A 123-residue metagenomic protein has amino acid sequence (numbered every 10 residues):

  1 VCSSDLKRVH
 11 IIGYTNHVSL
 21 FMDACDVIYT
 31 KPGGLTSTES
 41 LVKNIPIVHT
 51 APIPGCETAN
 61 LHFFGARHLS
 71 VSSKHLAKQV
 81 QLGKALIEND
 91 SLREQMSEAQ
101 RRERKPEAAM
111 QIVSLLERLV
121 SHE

Functional and structural regions predicted by a protein language model:
V1-S3: Short, small-residue-biased leader/transition segments that mark boundaries at the very start of proteins
V9-F21: Conserved active-site histidine-acidic residue motif and adjacent donor-binding/catalytic loop of glycosyltransferases
S19, S37-K43, H62: Short alpha-helical segment that forms part of, or immediately flanks, the ligand-binding pocket in carbohydrate-active
D23-P32: Acidic donor-binding loop of glycosyltransferase active sites
C25-D26, N44-P46: A short alpha->beta transition loop at the rim of the catalytic pocket in nucleotide-sugar-dependent
A66-L92: C-terminal "capping" alpha-helix adjacent to the active site of nucleotide-linked donor transferases in cell-envelope
L92-P106: A short, well-ordered alpha-helix in the C-terminal region of glycosyltransferases
K105-E123: C-terminal alpha-helical cap of glycosyltransferases
